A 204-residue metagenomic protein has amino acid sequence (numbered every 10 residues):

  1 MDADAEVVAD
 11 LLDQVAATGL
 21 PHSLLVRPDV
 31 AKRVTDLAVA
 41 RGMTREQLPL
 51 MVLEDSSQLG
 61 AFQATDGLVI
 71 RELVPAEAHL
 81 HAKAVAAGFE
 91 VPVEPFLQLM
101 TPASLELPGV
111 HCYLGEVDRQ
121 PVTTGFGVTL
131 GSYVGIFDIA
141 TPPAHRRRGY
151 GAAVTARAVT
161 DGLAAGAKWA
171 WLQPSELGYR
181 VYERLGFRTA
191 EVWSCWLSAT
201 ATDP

Functional and structural regions predicted by a protein language model:
D2-A78, W196-S198: Acyl-donor-binding surface of acyltransferase catalytic domains
A5-D13, F137-P143, R147-A164, R184: Conserved acetyl-CoA-binding loop-helix of GNAT-fold acetyltransferases
T18-G19, A84-P95: Helix-loop element at the rim of GNAT/NAT acetyltransferase active sites that forms part of the acceptor-substrate
T18-P28, G162-P174: Conserved GNAT acetyl-CoA-binding A-motif
A31-T44, A152, E176-V192, A199: Conserved active-site alpha-helix within GNAT-family acetyltransferase domains
V93-A144: A conserved beta-strand-loop-helix scaffold within acyl/acetyltransferase catalytic domains
Y113, V128, S132, V154-V159 (+2 more regions): Ligand-binding pocket scaffold of soluble enzyme catalytic domains
S198-P204: Generic C-terminal helix-cap and adjacent flexible tail
